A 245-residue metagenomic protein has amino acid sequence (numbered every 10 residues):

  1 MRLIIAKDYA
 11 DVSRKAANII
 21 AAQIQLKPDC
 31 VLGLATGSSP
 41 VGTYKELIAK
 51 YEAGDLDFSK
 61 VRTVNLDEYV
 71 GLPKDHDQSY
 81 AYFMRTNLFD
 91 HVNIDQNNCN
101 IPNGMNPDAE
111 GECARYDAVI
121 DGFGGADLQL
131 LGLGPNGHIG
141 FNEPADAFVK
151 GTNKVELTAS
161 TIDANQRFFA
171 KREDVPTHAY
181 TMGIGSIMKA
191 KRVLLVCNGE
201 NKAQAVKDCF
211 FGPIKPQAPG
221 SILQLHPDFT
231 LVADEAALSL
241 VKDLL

Functional and structural regions predicted by a protein language model:
R2-R115, V119-G122: N-terminal active-site beta-alpha-beta segment that forms phosphate/nucleotide-binding and substrate-recognition loops
I4, L72-Q78, Y82-L245: Conserved phosphate- and dinucleotide-binding cores of soluble alpha/beta proteins, encompassing both enzyme active
